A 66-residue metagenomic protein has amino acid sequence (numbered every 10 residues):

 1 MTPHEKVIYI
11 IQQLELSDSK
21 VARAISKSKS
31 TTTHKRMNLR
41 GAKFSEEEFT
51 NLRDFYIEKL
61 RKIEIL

Functional and structural regions predicted by a protein language model:
M1-L14: A short, Lys/Arg-rich alpha-helix, primarily the initiator
Y9, H34, R61-L66: Short, charged recognition helix plus adjacent turn of helix-turn-helix-like nucleic-acid-binding domains
I11, A22, R53: The alpha-helix within a helix-turn-helix
L14, D18, K59-E64: Short, flexible helical or helix-coil boundary motifs
S19-I25: Short alpha-helical "recognition helix" segments of helix-turn-helix
I25-S26, Y56: DNA-recognition alpha helix
K27-K43: Recognition helix of helix-turn-helix/homeodomain-like DNA-binding domains that insert into the DNA major groove
S45-I63: DNA major-groove recognition helix of helix-turn-helix/homeodomain DNA-binding modules
